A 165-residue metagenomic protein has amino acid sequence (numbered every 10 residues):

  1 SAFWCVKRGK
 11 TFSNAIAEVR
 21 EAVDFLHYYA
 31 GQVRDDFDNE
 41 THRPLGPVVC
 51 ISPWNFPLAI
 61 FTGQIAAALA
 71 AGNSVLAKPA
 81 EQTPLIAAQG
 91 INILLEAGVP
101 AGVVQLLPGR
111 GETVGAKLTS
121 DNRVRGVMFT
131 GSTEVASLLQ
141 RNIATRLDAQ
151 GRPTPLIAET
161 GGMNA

Functional and structural regions predicted by a protein language model:
S1-A2: N-terminal leader/propeptide and maturation segments of large enzyme subunits in energy/redox metabolism and hydrolases
C5, G9-F12, H27-A165: Rossmann-like NAD(P) dinucleotide-binding subdomain of oxidoreductase/dehydrogenase enzymes
A22-F25: Conserved N-terminal alpha-helix of the aminotransferase class I/II PLP-enzyme fold
